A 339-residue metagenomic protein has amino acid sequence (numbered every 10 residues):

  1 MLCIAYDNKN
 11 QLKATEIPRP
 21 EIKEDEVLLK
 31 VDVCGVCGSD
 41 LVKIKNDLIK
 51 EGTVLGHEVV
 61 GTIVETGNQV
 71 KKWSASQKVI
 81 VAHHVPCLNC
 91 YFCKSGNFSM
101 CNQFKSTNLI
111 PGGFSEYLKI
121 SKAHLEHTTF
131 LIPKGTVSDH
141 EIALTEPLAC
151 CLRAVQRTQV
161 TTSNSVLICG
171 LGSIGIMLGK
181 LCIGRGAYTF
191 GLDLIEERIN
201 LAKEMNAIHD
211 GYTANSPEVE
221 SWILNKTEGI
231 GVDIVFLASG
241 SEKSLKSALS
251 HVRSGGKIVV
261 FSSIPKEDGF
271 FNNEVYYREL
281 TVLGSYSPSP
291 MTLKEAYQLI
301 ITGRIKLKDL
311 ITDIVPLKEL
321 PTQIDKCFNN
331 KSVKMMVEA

Functional and structural regions predicted by a protein language model:
C3, K246, S250, P290-A339: C-terminal hydrophobic helical "lid"/dimerization subdomain of Rossmann-like NAD(P)H-dependent oxidoreductases
C3-E21, V36-E65, I80-V81, S95-L109: N-terminal glycine-rich cofactor-binding segment
P20-C34, D47-Y91, H124, L131-G135: Glycine-rich beta-strand-centered segment in the early N-terminal region that forms part of a ligand/cofactor-binding
N89-C169: NAD(P)H dinucleotide-binding glycine-rich loop of Rossmann-like/cofactor-binding domains, especially the beta1-alpha1
T136-S216: Mid-domain Rossmann-like dinucleotide-binding core that forms the NAD(H)/NADP(H) cofactor-binding site
E218-E228: Short amphipathic alpha-helix with an adjacent loop that forms part of the alpha/beta core around
S239-T302, A339: Glycine-rich phosphate-binding loop and adjacent beta-alpha segment of Rossmann(oid) nucleotide-cofactor-binding
